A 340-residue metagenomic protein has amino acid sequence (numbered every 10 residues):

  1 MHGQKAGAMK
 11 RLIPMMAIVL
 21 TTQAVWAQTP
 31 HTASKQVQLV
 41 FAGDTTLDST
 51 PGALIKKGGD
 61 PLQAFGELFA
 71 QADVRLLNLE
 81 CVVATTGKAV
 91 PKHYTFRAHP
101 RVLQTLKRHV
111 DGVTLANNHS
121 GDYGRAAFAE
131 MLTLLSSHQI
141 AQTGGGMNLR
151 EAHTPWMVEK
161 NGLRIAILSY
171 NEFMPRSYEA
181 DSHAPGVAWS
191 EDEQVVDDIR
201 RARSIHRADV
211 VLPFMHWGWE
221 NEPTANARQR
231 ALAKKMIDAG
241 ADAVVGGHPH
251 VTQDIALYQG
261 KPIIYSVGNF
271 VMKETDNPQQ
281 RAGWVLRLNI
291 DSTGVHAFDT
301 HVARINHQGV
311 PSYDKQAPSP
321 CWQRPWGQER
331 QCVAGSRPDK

Functional and structural regions predicted by a protein language model:
H2-Q4, M9-R11: Positively charged n-region of N-terminal signal peptides that target proteins for export
P14-Q23: Bacterial N-terminal signal peptides
Q28-K340: Acidic, metal/ion-coordinating pockets
